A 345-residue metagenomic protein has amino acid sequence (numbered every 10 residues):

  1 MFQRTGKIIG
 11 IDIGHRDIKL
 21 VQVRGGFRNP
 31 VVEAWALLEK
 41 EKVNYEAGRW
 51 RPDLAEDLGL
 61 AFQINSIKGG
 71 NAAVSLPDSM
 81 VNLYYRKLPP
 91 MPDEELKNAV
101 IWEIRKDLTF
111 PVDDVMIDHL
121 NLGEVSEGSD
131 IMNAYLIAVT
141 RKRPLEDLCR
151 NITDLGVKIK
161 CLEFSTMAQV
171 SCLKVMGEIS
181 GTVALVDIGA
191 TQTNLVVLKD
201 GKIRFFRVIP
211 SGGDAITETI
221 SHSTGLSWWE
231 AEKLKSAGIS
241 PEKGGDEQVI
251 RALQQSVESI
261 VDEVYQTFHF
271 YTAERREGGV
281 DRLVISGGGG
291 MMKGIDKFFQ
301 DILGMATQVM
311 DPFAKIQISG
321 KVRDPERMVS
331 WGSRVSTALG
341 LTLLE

Functional and structural regions predicted by a protein language model:
M1-E39, G70-P77, K174-F205, I209-A215 (+1 more regions): Gly/Thr-rich phosphate-binding beta-strand-loop-beta motif of the actin/hexokinase/Hsp70
A34-I64, L96, G244-A252, R323-M328: N-terminal phosphate-binding loop and adjacent alpha-helix
K42-E46, R143-S171, K202-G244: Glycine-rich phosphate-binding loop plus the immediately following alpha-helix
L58-N71, L155, L226, Y265-R282: Phosphate/pyrophosphate-binding loops at sites that engage ATP/ADP/AMP, CoA/4′-phosphopantetheine, polyphosphate
L76-V175, R282, P312-I318, R334-T337: Active-site neighborhood for divalent-cation/phosphate handling
S171, D214, G290, Q308-E345: Glycine-rich phosphate-binding/hydrolytic loop that grips phosphoryl groups
H222-S223, K233-R282, G289, T337: Adenine-nucleotide phosphate-binding core of ATP-dependent small-molecule kinases
S256, G278-Q308, P312-A314: Glycine-rich phosphate-binding loops at beta-strand->alpha-helix junctions
